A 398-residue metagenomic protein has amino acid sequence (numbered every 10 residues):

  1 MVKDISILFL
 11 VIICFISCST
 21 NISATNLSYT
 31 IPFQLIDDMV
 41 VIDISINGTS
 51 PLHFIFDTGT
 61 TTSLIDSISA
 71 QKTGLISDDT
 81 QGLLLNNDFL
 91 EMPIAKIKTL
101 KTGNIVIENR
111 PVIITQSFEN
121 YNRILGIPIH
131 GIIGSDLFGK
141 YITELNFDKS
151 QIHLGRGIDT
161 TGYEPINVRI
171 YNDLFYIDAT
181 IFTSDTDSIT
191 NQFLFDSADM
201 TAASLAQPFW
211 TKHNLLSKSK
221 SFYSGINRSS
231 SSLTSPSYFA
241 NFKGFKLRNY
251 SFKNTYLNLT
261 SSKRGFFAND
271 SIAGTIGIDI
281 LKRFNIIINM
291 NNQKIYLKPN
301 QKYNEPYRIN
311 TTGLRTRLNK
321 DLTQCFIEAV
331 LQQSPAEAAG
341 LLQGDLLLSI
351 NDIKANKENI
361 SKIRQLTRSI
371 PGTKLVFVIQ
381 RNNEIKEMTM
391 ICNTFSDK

Functional and structural regions predicted by a protein language model:
M1-Y29: Bacterial Sec-dependent N-terminal signal peptides
C18-K398: Pepsin/retropepsin-fold aspartyl endopeptidases
